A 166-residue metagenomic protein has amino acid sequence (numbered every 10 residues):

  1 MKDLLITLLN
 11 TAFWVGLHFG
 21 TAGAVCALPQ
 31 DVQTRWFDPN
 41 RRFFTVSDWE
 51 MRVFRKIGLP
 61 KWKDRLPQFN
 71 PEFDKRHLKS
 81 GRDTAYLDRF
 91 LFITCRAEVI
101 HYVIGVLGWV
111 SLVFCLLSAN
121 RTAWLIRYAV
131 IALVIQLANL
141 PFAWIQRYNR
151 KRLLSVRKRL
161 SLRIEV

Functional and structural regions predicted by a protein language model:
M1-T45, Y102, V106-N120: Long, highly hydrophobic alpha-helical transmembrane signal-anchor segments
F13, F92-C95, V99: Internal alpha-helical transmembrane segments of multi-pass membrane proteins, especially GPCRs
D31-F90, K158-V166: Membrane-proximal soluble regions of multi-pass membrane proteins
Y86, R121-R127: Membrane-helix interface segments
L125-Q136: Hydrophobic core segments of alpha-helical transmembrane domains in multi-pass membrane proteins
P141-V166: Cytosolic/matrix-facing juxtamembrane and C-terminal tails of multi-pass cellular membrane proteins
